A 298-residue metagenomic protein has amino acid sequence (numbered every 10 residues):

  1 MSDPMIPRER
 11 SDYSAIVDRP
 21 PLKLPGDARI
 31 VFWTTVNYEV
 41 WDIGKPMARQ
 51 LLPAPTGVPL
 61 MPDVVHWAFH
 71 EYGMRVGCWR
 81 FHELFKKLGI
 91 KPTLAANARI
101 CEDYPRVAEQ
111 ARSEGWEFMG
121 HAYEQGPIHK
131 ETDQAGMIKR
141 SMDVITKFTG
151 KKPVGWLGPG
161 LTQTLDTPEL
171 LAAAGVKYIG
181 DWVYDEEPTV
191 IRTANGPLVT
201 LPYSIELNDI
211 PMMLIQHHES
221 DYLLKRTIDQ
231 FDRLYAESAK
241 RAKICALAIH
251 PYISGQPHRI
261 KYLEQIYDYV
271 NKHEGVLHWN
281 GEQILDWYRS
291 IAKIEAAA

Functional and structural regions predicted by a protein language model:
S2-V199, L224-L247, I253-A298: Catalytic alpha-helical scaffold of carbohydrate-active enzymes acting on polysaccharides/glycoconjugates
V199-H217: Glycine-rich, positively charged active-site loop/lid region within alpha/beta enzyme cores that binds and organizes
L214-S220, Y252-Q256: Short, glycine/charged-rich beta-strand-loop motifs at protein surfaces that mediate ligand recognition and catalysis
